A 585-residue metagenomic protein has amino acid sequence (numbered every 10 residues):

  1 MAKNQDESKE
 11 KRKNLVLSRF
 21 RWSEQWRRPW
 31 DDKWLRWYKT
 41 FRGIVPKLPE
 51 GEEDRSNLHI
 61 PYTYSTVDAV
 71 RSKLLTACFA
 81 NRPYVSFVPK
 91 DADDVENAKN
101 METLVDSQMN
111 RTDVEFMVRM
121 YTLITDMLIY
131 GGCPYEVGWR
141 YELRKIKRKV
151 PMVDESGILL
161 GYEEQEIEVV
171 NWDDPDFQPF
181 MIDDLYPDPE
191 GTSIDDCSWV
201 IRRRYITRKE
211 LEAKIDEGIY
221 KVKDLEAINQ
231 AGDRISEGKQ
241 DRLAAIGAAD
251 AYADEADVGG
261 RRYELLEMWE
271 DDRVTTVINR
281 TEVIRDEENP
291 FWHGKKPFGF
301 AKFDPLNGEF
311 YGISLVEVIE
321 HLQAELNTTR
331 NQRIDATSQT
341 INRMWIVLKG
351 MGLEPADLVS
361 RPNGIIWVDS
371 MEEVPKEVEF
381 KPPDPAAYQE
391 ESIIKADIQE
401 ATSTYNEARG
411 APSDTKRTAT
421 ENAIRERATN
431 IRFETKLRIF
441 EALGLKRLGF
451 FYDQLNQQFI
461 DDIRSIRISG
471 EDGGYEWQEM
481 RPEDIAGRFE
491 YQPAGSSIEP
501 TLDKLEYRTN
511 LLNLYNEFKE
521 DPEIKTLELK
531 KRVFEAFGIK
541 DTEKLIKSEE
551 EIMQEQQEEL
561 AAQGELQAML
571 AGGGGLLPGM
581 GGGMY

Functional and structural regions predicted by a protein language model:
M1-E53, S107, M127, Y135 (+9 more regions): C-terminal anchoring/interaction modules
K3, N97-A324, T329: Extended, regular secondary-structure scaffolds
S56-Y62: Long, contiguous juxta-domain segments that are non-catalytic but functionally important
A69-V70: Basic/charged alpha-beta structural segments of nucleotide/phosphate-handling enzymes
V85-S86, Y135: Helix-loop-helix transmembrane hairpins and adjacent membrane-interface loops of multi-pass inner-membrane proteins
D93-N97, E390: Juxtamembrane loop-helix boundary motifs flanking transmembrane segments in multi-pass membrane proteins
